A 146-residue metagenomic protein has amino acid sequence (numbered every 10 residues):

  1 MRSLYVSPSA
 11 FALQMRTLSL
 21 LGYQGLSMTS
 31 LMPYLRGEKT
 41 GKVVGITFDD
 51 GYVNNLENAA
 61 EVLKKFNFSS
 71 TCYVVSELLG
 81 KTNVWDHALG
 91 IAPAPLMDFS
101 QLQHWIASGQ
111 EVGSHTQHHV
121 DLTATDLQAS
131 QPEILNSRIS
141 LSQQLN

Functional and structural regions predicted by a protein language model:
M1-R2, E38-V44, K64-N146: Metal-dependent polysaccharide deacetylase catalytic core of the NodB/CE4 family, i.e., the active-site-bearing domain
Y5-E38, S142-L145: C-terminal domain-boundary segment and adjacent tail
Q14, A59, D98-Q101: Residues within well-ordered alpha-helices
R36, N55-E57: Short N-terminal helix/helix-N-cap motif within the alpha/beta-hydrolase-1
F48-G51, T116: Active-site metal-binding loops of divalent metal-dependent hydrolases
N54-N55, L122: Secondary-structure boundary/capping motif
